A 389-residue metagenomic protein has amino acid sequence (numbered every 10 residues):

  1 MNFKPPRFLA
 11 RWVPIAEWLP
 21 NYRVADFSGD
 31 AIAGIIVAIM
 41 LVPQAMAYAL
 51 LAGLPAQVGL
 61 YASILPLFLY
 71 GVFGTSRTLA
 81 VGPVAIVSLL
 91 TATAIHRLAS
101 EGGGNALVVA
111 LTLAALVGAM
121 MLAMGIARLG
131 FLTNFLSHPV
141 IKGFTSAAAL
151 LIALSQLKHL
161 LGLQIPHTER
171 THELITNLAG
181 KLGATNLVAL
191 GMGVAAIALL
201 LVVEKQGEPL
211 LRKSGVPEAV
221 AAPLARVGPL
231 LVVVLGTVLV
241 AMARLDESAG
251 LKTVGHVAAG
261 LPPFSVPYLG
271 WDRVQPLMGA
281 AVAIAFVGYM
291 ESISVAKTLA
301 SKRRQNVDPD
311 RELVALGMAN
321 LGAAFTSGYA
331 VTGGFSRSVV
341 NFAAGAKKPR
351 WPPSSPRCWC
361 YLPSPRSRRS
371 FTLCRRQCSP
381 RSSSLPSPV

Functional and structural regions predicted by a protein language model:
M1-V389: Transmembrane helical cores of multi-pass ion-transport proteins
